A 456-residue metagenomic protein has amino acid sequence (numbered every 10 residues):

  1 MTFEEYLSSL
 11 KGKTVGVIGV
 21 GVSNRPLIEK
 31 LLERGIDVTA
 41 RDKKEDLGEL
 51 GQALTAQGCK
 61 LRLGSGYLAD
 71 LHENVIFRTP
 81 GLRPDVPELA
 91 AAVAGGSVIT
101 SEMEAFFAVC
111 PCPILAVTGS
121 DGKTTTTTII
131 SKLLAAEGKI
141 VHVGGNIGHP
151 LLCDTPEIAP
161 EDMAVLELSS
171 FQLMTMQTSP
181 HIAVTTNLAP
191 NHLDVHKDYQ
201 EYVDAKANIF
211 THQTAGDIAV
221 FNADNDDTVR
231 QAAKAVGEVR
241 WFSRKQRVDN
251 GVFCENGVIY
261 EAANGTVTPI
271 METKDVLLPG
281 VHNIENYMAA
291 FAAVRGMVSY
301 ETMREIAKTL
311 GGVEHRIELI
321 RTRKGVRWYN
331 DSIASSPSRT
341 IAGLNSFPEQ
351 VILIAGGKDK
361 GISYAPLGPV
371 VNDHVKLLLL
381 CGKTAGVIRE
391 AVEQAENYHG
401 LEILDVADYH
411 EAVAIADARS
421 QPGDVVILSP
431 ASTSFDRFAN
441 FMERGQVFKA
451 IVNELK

Functional and structural regions predicted by a protein language model:
M1-S101, A105, E390: N-terminal leader/targeting and accessory segments in enzymes
F3-T14, P26-K30, R34, I140 (+1 more regions): Nucleotide phosphate-binding/pyrophosphate-handling subdomain across enzymes that bind or process nucleotide phosphates
G21, K44, I147, D224-N225 (+2 more regions): Residues in the short beta-alpha loop(s) of Rossmann-like NAD(P)-binding domains
L31, I76, V117, N146 (+12 more regions): Residue-level signal for inorganic ion chemistry
D37-K43, A219-A223, I354-A355, H374-K383: Short internal beta-strands
T39, K43, G64-S65, T100-E104 (+6 more regions): Beta-strand->loop->alpha-helix junctions that form or flank phosphate-binding loops in nucleotide-handling enzymes
L50-Q52, A365-D424: C-terminal helical cap/extension that packs against the catalytic core of soluble nucleotide-cofactor enzymes
L68-L71, P80-A223, D227-G237, F253 (+3 more regions): Phosphate-binding loop of NTP-binding sites
